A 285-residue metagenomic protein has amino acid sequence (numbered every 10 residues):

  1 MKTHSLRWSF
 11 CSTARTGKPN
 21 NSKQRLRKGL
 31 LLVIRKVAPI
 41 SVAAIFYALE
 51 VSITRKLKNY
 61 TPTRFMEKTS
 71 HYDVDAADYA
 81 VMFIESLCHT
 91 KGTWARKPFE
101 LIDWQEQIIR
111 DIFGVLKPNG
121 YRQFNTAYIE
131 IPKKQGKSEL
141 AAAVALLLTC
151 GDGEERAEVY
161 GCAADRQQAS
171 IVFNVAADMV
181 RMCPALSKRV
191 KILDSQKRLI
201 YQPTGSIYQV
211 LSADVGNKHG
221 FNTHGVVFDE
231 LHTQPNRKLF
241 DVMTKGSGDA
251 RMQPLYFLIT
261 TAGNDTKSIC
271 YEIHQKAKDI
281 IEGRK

Functional and structural regions predicted by a protein language model:
M1-S5, F10-G17, N21-R25, G29-K285: Phosphate/NTP-binding elements of NTP-utilizing enzymes
